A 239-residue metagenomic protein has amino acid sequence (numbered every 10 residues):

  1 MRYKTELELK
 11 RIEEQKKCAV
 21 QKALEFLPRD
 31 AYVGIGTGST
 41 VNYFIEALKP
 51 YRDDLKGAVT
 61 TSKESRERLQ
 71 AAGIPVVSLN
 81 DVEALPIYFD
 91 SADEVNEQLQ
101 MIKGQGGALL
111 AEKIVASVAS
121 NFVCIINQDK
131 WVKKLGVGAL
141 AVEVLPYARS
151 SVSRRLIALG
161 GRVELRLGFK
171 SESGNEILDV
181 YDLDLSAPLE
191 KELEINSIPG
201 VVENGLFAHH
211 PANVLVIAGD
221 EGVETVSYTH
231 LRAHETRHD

Functional and structural regions predicted by a protein language model:
R2-A92: N-terminal active-site beta-alpha-beta segment that forms phosphate/nucleotide-binding and substrate-recognition loops
A23, I35-G38, I102, N127 (+1 more regions): Buried hydrophobic positions in well-ordered alpha/beta secondary-structure cores of metabolic enzymes
K56-W131, E143-N196: Ligand-binding beta-strand-loop-alpha-helix segment within the catalytic cores of soluble metabolic enzymes
I125, V216-G219: Short beta-strand-to-turn element immediately C-terminal to the catalytic PLP-Schiff-base lysine in fold type I
V163-F169, V202-A212: Flexible, glycine/charged-enriched surface loops at secondary-structure junctions
H210-P211, A218-V223, S227: Short acidic-glycine loop/turn motifs at beta-strand connectors
T229-T236: Conserved small/polar residues in nucleotide/adenosyl-binding loops
